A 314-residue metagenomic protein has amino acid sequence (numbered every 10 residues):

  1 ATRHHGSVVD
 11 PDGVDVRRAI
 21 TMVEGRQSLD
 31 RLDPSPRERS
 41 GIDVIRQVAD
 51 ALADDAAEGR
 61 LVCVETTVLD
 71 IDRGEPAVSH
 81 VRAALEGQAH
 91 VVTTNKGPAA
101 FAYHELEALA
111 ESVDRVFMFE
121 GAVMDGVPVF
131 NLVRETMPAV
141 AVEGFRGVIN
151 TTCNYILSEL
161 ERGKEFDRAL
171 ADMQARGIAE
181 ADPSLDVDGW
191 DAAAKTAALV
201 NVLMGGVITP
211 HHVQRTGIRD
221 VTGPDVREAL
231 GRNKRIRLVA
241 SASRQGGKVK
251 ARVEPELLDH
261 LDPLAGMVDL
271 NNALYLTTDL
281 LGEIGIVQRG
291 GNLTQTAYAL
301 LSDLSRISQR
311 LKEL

Functional and structural regions predicted by a protein language model:
A1-E86: N-terminal glycine-/serine-/threonine-rich beta1-alpha1-beta2 phosphate-ribose binding loop of Rossmann-like
V14, E58, S79, F101 (+9 more regions): Conserved active-site and cofactor/substrate-binding residues in soluble primary-metabolism enzymes
V62-E65, V92-T94, F117-G121, G144-G147 (+1 more regions): General beta-strand structural signal in soluble alpha/beta enzymes
V68-G87, T94-R134: Rossmann-fold NAD(P)-binding glycine/threonine-rich loop
V91, F117-M118, E180, I236: Hydrophobic beta-strand scaffold residues
E111-A179, W190-D191: Rossmann-like NAD(P)H-binding beta-loop-alpha module
E159, L170-G266, N271-A273: Substrate-binding/catalytic subdomain of NAD(P)-dependent oxidoreductase enzymes
D262-L314: ATP-dependent carboxylate/acyl-activation modules
